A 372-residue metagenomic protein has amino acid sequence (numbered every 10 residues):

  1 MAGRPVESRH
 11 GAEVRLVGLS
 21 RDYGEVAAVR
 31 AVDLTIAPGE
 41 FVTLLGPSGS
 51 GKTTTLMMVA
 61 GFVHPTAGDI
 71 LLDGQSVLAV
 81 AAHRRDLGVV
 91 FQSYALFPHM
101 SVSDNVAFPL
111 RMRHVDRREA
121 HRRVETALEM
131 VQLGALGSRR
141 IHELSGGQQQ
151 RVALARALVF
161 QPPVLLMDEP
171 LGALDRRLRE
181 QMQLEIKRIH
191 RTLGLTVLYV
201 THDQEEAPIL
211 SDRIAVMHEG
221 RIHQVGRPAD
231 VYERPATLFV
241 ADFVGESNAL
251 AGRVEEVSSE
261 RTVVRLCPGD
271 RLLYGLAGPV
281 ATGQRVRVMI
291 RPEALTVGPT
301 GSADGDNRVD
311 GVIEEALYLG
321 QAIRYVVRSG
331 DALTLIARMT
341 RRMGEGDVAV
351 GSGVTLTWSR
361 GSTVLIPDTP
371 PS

Functional and structural regions predicted by a protein language model:
A2, S247, E256-S372: Non-catalytic connector elements of ABC transporters
R15, T35, L71, T355-T357: ABC ATPase nucleotide-binding domain
L45-P47: The feature captures the beta-strand-to-loop junction immediately N-terminal to the Walker
A60: Helix-to-loop junction immediately C-terminal to a conserved catalytic motif
T66-D69, E119, E219, A251: Conserved coupling/switch loops of ABC nucleotide-binding domains, chiefly the family-specific signature
G68-S76: Conserved ABC transporter NBD signature motif
A82-G88, Q92-D242: ABC ATPase nucleotide-binding domains
